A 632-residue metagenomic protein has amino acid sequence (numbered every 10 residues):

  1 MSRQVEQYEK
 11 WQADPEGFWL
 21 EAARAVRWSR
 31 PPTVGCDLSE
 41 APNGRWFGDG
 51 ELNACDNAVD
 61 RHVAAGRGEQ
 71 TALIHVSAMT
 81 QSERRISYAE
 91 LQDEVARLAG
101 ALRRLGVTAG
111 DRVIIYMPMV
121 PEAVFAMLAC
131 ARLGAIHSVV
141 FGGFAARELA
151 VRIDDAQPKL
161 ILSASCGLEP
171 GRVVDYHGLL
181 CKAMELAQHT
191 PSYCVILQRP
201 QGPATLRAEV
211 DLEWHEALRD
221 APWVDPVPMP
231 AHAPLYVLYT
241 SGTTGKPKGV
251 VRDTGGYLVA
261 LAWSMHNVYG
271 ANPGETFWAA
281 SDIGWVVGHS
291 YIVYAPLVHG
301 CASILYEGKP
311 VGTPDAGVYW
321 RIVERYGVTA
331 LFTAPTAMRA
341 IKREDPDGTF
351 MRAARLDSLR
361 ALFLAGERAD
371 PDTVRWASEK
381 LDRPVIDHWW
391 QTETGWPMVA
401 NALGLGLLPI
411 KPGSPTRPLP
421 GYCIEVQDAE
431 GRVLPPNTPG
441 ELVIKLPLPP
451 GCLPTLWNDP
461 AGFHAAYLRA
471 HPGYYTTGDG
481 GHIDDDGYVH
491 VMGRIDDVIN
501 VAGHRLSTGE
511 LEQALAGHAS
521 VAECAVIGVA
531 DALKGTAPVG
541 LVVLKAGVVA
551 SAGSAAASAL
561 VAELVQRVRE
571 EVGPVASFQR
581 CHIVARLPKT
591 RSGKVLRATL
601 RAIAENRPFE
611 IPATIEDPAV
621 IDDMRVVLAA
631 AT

Functional and structural regions predicted by a protein language model:
C55-D56, L73-L128, A145-A150, E209-E216 (+1 more regions): Conserved AMP-binding/adenylate-forming core of the ANL superfamily
E69-T71, C194-L197, G202, L206-Y239 (+5 more regions): Conserved pre-ATP/AMP-binding loop-to-beta segment of ANL
L128, R132-E216, G327, A334-P335: Structural core segment of the AMP-binding/adenylate-forming
V140-S165, L180, E324, L331 (+7 more regions): AMP-binding/adenylate-forming catalytic core of the ANL superfamily
S192, I196-Q198, L533, V572-V595 (+1 more regions): AMP-binding/adenylate-forming catalytic domain of the ANL superfamily
L258-T276, V286-A330, R343-T349: Conserved AMP-binding/adenylation subdomain of ANL enzymes
C301, T329-F332, K342-P409, C423: Gly/Ser/Thr-rich phosphate-binding loop
R417-G421, R432-Y467, L506, P608-F609: Conserved ATP/PPi-binding loop(s) of AMP-dependent carboxylate-activating enzymes
